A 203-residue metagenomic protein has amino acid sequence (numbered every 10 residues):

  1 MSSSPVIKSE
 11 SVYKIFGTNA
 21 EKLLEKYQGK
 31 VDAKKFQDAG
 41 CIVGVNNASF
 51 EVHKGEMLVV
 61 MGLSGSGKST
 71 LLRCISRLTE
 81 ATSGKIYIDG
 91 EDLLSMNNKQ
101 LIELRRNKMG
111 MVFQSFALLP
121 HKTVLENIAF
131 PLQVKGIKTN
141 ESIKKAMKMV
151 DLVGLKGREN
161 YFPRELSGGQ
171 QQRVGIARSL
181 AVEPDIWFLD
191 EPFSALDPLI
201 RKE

Functional and structural regions predicted by a protein language model:
E25-K34, E91-D92, Q133-G136, N140-G157: Conserved ABC ATPase "signature" region
S76: Helix-to-loop junction immediately C-terminal to a conserved catalytic motif
G84-D92: Conserved ABC transporter NBD signature motif
K122-A129: Short coil-to-helix segment of the ABC ATPase nucleotide-binding domain corresponding to the Q-loop/switch region
F162-L166, Q170: Conserved ABC ATPase signature
I176: Hydrophobic anchor residue at the start of the ABC signature
A181-D185: A short, proline-enriched helix->beta-strand linker immediately N-terminal to the Walker B motif in ABC-type P-loop
W187-D190: Catalytic Walker B motif of ABC-type/P-loop ATPase nucleotide-binding domains
